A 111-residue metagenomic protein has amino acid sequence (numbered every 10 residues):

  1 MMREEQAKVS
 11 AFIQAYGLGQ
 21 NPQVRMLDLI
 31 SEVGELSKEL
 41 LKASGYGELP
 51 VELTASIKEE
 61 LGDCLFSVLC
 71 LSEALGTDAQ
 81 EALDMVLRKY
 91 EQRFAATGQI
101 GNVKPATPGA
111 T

Functional and structural regions predicted by a protein language model:
M1-L61, L65-T111: Flexible "arm" and connector segments at domain edges
